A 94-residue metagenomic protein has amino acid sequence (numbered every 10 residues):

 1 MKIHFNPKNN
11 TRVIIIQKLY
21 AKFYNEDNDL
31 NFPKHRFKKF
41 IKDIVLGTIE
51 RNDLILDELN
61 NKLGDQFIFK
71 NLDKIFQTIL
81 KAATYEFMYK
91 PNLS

Functional and structural regions predicted by a protein language model:
M1-S94: N-terminal interaction/assembly modules
